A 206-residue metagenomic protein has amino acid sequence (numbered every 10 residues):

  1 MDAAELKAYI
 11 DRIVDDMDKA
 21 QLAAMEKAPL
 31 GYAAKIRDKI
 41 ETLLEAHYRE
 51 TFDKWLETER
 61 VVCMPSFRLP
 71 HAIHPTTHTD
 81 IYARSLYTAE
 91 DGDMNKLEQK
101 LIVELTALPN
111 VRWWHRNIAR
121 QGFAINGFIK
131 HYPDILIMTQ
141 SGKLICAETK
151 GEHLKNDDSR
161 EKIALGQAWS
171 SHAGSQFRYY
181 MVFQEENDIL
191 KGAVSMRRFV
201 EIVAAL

Functional and structural regions predicted by a protein language model:
M1-K130, I137-I145, L154, D158-A164 (+1 more regions): Catalytic cores and motor modules of nucleic-acid processing enzymes
G151: Catalytic core segments in nucleotide and nucleic-acid processing enzymes
